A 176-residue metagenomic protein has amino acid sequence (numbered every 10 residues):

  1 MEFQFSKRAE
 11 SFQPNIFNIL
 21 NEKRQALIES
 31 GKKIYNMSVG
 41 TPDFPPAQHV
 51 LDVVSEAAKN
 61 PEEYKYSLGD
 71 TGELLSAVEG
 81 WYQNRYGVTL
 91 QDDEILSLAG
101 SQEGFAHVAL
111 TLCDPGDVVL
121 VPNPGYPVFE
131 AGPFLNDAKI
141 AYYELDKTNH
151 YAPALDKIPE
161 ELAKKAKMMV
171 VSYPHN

Functional and structural regions predicted by a protein language model:
E2-F3, E10-G100, H107: N-terminal small-domain helix-loop-helix segment of the aminotransferase-like
G40-P42, Q102, Y126, Y173-N176: Short glycine-rich anion-binding loops that position phosphate/pyrophosphate groups of nucleotides and phosphorylated
T89-I95, P115-V118, K165: Short acidic capping loops at alpha-helix termini that bridge into adjacent secondary structure
T111-P133: Conserved PLP-anchoring active-site segment centered on the Schiff-base-forming lysine
N123, Y142-T148: Short beta->alpha connector loops at strand-helix junctions that form conserved, small/polar/Pro-enriched
L135-I140: A short helix-loop-beta submotif of the ANL/AMP-binding
D146-N176: Active-site phosphate-binding strand-loop segment of PLP-dependent enzymes
